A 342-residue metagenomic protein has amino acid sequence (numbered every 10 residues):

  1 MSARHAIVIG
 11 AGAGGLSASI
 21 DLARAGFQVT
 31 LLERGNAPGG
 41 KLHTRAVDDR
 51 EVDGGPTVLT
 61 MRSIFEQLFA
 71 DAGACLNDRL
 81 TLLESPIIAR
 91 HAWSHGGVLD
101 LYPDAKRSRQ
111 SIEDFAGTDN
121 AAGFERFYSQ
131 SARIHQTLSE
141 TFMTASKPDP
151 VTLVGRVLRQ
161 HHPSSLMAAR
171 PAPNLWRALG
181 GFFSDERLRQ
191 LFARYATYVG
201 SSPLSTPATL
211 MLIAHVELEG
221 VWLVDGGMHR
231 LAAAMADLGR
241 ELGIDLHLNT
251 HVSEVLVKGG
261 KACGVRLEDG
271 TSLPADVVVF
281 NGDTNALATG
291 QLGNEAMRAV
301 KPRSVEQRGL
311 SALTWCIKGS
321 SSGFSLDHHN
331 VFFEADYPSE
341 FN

Functional and structural regions predicted by a protein language model:
A3-E140: N-terminal glycine-rich phosphate/pyrophosphate-binding loop and immediately adjacent elements
A25, A178-F182, R194, Y198 (+7 more regions): Generic, well-ordered alpha-helical scaffold segments in large soluble proteins
G54, Q190-L191, L248, F280: General beta-strand structural signal in soluble alpha/beta enzymes
N77-D78, R189-Q190, E241, H247-N249 (+2 more regions): Acidic/polar loop patches that form or flank catalytic/metal-binding clefts of enzymes that bind anionic ligands
S94-S205: Rossmann-like flavin
L212-R266: Helical element adjacent to the flavin cofactor pocket in flavoenzyme catalytic cores
L223, S253-N342: Mid-domain catalytic core of redox enzymes that form a hydrophobic substrate pocket/lid adjacent to a catalytic redox
